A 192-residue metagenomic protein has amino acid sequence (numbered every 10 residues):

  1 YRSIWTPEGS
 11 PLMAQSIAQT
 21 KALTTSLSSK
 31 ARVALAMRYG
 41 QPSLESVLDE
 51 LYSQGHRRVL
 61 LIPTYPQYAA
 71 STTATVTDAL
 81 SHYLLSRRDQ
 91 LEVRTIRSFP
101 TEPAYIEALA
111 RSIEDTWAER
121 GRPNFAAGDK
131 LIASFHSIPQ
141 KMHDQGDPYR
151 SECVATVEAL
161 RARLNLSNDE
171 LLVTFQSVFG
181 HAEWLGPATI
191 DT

Functional and structural regions predicted by a protein language model:
Y1-T192: Active-site-proximal alpha-helix that buttresses catalytic centers in soluble enzyme cores
